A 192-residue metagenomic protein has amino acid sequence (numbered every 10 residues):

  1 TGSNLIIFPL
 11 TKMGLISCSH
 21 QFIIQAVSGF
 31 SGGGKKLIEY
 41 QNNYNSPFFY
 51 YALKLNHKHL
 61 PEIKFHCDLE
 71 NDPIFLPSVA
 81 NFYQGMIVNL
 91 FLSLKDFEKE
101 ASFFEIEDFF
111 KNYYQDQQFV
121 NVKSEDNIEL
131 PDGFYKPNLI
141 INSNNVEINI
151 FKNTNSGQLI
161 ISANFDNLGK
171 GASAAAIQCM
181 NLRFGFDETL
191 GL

Functional and structural regions predicted by a protein language model:
T1-G2, F30, G169: Gly/Ser/Thr-rich loops at beta-strand to alpha-helix junctions that form or flank small-molecule/cofactor-binding
T1-I7, L60, S173, I177: Short, hydrophobic/amphipathic alpha-helical packing segments that form internal helix faces or helix-helix interfaces
G2-L15, I24: Alpha-helical support elements that line or immediately flank enzyme active sites and cofactor-binding pockets
P9, F109-K111, I177-M180: Short, solvent-exposed amphipathic alpha-helical segments in soluble enzyme and RNA/protein-processing domains
S17-S19: A short alpha->loop->secondary-structure connector
Q21-A26, F30-I161: C-terminal substrate-binding/catalytic lobe of Rossmann-fold NAD(P)-dependent oxidoreductases
N145-L192: NAD(P)-dependent Rossmann-like dehydrogenase/reductase catalytic/cofactor-binding core
